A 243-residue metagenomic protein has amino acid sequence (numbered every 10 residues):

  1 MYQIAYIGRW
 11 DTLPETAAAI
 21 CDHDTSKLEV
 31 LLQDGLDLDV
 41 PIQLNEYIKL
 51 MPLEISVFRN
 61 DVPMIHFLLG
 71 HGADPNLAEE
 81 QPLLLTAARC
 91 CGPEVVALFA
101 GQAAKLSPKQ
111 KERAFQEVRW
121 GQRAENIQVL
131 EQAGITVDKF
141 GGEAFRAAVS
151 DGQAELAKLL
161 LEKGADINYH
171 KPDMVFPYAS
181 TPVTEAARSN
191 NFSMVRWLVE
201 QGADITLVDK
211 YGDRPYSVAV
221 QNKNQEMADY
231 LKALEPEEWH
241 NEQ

Functional and structural regions predicted by a protein language model:
M1-G35, Q43-Y47, F58, H66 (+10 more regions): Intrinsically disordered, low-complexity regulatory segments in ankyrin-centric signaling systems
G8-A18, P41-E54, L77-T86, P108-E117 (+3 more regions): Ankyrin-repeat boundary/"N-cap" motif
R9, D24, D37, E46 (+8 more regions): Alpha-helix initiation and capping sites
A18-H23, E54-D61, T86-G92, E117-R123 (+5 more regions): Ankyrin repeat A-helix N-terminal signature
D24-L32, D61-L69, G92-G101, R123-E131 (+3 more regions): Ankyrin repeat structural motif
L36, N126, I135-D138, A144-S150 (+3 more regions): Conserved small-residue-rich
D37-D39, G72-N76, A103-K105, G134-T136 (+3 more regions): The conserved C-terminal loop/turn that links adjacent ankyrin repeats
T206-W239: Leucine-rich solenoid repeat scaffolds
